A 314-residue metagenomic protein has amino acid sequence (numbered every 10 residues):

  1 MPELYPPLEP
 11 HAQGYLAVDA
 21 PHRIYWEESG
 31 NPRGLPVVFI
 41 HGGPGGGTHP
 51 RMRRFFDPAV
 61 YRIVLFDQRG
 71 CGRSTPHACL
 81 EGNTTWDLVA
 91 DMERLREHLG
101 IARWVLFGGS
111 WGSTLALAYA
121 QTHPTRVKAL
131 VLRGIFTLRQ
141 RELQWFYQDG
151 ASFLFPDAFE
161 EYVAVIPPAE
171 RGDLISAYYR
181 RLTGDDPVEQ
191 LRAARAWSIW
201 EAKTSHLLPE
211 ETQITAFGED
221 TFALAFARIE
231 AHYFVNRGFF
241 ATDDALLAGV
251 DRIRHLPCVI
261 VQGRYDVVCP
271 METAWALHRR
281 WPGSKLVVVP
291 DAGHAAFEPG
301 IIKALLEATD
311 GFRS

Functional and structural regions predicted by a protein language model:
P2-I24, E230: N-terminal cap/lid segment of alpha/beta-hydrolase-fold proteins
V18-P76: Conserved HGGG/HGGXW glycine-rich cap/lid loop of the alpha/beta-hydrolase fold
W86-W104: Conserved acidic catalytic loop of the alpha/beta-hydrolase fold
A102-R141: Conserved hydrolase catalytic core segment
T125-Y178: A catalytic-pocket lid/entrance helix-loop region that shapes and gates access to the active site across common
I253, I260-Q262: Short beta-strand/loop motif that positions the catalytic acidic residue of the alpha/beta-hydrolase fold
V267-T273: Conserved alpha/beta-hydrolase "acid-adjacent" motif
S284-S314: Catalytic active-site module of serine/aspartate enzymes centered on a nucleophile-bearing elbow/loop
